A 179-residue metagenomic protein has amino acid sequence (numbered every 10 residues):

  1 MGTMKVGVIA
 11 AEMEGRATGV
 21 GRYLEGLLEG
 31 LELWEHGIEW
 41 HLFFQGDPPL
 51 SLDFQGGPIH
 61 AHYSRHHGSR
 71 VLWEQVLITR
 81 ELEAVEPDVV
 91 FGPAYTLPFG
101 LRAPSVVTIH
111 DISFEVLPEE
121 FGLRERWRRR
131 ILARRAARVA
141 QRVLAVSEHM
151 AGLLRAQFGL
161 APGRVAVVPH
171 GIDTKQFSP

Functional and structural regions predicted by a protein language model:
M1-P179: Carbohydrate transferase catalytic cores enriched for Leloir-type hexosyltransferases
